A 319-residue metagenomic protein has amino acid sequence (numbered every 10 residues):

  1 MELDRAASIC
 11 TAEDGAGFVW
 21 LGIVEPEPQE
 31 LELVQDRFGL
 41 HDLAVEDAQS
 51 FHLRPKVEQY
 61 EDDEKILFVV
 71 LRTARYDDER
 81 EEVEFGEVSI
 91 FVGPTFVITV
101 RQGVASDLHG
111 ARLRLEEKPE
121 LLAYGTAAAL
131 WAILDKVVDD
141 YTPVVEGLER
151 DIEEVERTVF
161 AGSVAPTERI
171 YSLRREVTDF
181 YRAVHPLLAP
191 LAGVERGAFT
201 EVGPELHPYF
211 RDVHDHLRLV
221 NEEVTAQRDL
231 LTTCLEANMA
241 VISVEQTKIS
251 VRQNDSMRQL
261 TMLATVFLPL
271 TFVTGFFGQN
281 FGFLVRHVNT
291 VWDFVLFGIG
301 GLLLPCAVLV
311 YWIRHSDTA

Functional and structural regions predicted by a protein language model:
M1-E205, Y209-D212, H216-A226, I313-A319: Peripheral, non-transmembrane regulatory/ligand-interaction domains of membrane transport proteins
G39, R218-A319: Hydrophobic alpha-helical transmembrane segments and their immediately adjacent juxtamembrane loops
